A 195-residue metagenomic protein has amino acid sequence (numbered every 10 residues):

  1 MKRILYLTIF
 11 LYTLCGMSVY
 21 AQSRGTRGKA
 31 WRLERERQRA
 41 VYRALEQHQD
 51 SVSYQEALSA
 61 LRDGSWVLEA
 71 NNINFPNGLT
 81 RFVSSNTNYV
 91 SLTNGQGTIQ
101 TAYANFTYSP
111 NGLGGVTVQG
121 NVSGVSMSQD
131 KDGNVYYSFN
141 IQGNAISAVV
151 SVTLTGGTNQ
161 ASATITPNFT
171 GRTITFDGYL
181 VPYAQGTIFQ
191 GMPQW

Functional and structural regions predicted by a protein language model:
M1-R27: Bacterial Sec-dependent N-terminal signal peptides
V19-A60: Sec-dependent signal peptide cleavage junction
V52-S53, A70-S85: N-terminal post-signal-peptidase region of extra-cytosolic proteins
S59-N74: A short, Trp-centered hydrophobic/proline-enriched beta-strand micro-motif
G64-W66, V90, G95-I99, A148-V150 (+1 more regions): One face of beta-strands
N71-I73, T93-G95, A102-A104, Q142 (+1 more regions): Solvent-exposed coil/turn segments that connect beta secondary-structure elements in extracytoplasmic/periplasmic
T80-N134: Mid-length scaffold segments of soluble, non-membrane domains
G124-W195: Helix-rich interaction surfaces within compact, conserved domain-sized segments that mediate assembly or partner
